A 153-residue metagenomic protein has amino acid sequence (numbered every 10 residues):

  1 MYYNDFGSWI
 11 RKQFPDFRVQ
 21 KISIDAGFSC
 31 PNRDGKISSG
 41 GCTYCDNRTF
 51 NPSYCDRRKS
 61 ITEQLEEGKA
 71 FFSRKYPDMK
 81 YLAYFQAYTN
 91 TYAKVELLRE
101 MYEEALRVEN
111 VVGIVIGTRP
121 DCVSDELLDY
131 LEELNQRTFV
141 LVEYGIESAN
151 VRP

Functional and structural regions predicted by a protein language model:
M1-L82: N-terminal [4Fe-4S]-dependent radical SAM core
I10, F72, A105, L131-E132: Broad structural signal for hydrophobic residues in well-ordered alpha-helices, predominantly aliphatic
R48-G68, F72-V95, N110-V123, T138-P153: Core AdoMet radical
V95-E103, S124-E133: Distinct, well-ordered alpha-helical segments
V108-E109, L134: Alpha-helix-loop-beta-strand connector modules within alpha/beta enzyme cores
